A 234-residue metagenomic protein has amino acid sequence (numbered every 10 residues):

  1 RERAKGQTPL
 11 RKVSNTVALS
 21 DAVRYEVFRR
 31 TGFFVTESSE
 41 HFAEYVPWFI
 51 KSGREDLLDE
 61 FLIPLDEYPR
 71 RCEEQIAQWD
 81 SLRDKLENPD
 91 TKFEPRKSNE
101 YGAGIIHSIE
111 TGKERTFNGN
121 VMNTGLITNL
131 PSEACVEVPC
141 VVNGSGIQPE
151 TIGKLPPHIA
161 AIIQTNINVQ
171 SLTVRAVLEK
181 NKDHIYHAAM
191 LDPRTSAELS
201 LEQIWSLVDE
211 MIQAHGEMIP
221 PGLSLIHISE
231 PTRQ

Functional and structural regions predicted by a protein language model:
R1-L225, S229: Long, compositionally biased stretches enriched for glycine and/or charged residues
E230-Q234: Short "domain-exit" segments at the C-terminal end of structured domains
